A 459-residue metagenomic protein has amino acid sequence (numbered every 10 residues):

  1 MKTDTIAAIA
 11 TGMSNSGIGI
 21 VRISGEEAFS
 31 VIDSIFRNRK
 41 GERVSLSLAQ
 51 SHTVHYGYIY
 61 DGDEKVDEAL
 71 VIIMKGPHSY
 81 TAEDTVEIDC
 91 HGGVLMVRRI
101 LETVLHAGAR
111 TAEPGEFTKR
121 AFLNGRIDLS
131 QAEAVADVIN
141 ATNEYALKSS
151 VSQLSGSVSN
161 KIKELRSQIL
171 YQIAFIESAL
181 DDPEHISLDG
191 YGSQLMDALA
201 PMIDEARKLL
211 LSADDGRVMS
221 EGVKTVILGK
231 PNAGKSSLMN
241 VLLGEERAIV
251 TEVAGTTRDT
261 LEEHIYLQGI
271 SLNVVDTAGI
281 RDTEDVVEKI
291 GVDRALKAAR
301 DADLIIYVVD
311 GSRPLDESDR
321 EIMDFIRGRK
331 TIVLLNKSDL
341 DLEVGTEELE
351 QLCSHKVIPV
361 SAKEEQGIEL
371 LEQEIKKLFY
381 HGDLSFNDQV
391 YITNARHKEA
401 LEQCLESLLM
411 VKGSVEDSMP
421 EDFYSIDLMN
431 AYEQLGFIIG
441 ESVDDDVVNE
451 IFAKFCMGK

Functional and structural regions predicted by a protein language model:
M1-K148, S152, G156, I332: A glycine-rich (often HGG/GG-containing) alpha/beta subdomain
K2-I9, M13-S16, E144-Y266, T283-D285 (+1 more regions): C-terminal-of-GTPase-core extension/linker across diverse P-loop GTPases
H55-V66, V71-K75, G255-T283, D301: Switch I (G2) and immediately adjacent beta-strands of P-loop GTPase domains
G92, L242, T277, V309-S312 (+1 more regions): Glycine-rich, N-terminal phosphate-binding loop of Rossmann-like dinucleotide-binding domains
L272, L304, I332: Short, Asp-centered acidic motifs that coordinate Mg2+ and/or phosphate in catalytic or ligand-binding sites
V274, V308, L334: Generic enzyme active-site microenvironment
E288-S312: Inter-motif core of Ras-like GTPase G domains
